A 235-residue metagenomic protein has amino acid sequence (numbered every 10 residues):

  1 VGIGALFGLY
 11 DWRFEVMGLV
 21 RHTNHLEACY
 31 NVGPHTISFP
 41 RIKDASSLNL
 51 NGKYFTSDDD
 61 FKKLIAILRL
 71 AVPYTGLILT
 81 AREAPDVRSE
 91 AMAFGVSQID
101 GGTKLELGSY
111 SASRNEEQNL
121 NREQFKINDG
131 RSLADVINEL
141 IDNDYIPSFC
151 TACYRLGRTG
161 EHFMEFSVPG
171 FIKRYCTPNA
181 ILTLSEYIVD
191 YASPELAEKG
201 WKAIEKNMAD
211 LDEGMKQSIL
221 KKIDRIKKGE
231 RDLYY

Functional and structural regions predicted by a protein language model:
V1-L50, S57-D86, A93, Q98 (+1 more regions): Conserved C-terminal portion of the radical SAM core fold that forms the substrate/S-adenosylmethionine-binding
N51-Y54, R122: Short glycine-enriched, charge-decorated loop/helix-capping segments at active-site entrances that position
T56, L79, Q124, N128: Conserved aromatic-histidine-acidic binding/catalytic patches
S89-S97, T103-Y235: Radical SAM enzyme core and accessory elements
